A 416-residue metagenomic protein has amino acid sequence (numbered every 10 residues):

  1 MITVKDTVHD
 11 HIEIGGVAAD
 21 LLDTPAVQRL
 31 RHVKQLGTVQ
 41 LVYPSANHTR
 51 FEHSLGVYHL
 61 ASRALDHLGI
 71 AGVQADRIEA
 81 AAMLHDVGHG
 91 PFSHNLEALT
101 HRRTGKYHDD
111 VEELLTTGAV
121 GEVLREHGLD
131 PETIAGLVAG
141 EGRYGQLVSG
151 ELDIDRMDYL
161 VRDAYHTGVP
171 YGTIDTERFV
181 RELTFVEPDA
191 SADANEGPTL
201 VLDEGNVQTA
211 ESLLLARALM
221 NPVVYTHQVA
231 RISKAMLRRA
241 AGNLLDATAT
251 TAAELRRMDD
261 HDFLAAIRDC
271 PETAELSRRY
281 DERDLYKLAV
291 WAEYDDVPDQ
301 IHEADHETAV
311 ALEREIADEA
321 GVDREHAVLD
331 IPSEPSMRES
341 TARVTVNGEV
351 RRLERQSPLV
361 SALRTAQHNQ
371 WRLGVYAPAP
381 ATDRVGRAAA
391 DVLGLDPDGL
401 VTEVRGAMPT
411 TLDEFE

Functional and structural regions predicted by a protein language model:
M1-D76, P91, N95-L99, R103-E416: Histidine-centered, transition-metal-coordinating active-site segments
R77-A82: Active-site alpha-helix of zinc metalloproteases
L84, G88-H89: Short active-site segment of divalent metal-dependent hydrolases/proteases that encodes the spacing between
